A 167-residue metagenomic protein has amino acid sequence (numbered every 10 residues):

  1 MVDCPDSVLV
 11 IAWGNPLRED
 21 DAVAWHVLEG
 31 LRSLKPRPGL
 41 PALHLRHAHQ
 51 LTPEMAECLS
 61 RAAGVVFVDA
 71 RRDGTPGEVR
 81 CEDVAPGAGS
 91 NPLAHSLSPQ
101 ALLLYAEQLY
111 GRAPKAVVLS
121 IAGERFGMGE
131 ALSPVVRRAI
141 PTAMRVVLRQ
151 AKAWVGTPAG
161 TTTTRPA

Functional and structural regions predicted by a protein language model:
M1-I121, E130-T142, V147-A167: N-terminal catalytic or cofactor-binding beta/alpha core of small enzyme domains
E124: Short "lid" loop at the C-terminus of a central beta-strand within the Rossmann-like core of SAM-dependent
G127: Glycine-rich phosphate/diphosphate-binding loops and the adjacent beta-loop-alpha structural elements that coordinate
